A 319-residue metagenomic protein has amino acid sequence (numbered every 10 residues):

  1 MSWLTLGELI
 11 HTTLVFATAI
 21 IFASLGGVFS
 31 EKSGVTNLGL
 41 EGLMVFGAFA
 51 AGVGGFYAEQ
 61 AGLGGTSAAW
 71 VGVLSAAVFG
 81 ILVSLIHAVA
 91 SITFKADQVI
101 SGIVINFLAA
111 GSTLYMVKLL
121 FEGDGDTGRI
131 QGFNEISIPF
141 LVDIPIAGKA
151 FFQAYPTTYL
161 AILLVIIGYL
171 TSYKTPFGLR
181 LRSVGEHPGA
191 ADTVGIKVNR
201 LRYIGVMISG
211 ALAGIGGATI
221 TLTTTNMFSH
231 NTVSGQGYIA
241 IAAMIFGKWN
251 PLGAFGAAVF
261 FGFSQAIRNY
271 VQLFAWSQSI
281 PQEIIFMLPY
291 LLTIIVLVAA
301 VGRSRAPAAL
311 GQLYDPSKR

Functional and structural regions predicted by a protein language model:
M1-S24, T36, A50, E59-V71: Membrane-interfacial amphipathic/re-entrant helices at transmembrane-helix boundaries
A23-S24, A48-G52, A110-L114, T158-T171 (+4 more regions): Hydrophobic core segments of alpha-helical transmembrane domains in multi-pass membrane transport and ion-translocation
V28-A50, I92-I105, R180, T224-I239 (+1 more regions): Short, non-helical or kinked segments that cap or interrupt transmembrane helices
L63-A110, Q265: Alpha-helical transmembrane segments within multi-pass membrane transporters and channels
A109-K174, A275-I285, Q312-R319: Transmembrane helix-bundle core of multi-pass membrane transporters and related energy-transducing complexes
A150-F228, P251-L252, G256: Helix-loop-helix "hairpin" substructures at the membrane interface of multi-pass membrane proteins
E186-R200, V271-R319: Cytosolic-side transmembrane-helix boundaries in multi-pass membrane proteins
A213, T223-Y290: Transmembrane alpha-helical segments in multi-pass inner-membrane proteins
